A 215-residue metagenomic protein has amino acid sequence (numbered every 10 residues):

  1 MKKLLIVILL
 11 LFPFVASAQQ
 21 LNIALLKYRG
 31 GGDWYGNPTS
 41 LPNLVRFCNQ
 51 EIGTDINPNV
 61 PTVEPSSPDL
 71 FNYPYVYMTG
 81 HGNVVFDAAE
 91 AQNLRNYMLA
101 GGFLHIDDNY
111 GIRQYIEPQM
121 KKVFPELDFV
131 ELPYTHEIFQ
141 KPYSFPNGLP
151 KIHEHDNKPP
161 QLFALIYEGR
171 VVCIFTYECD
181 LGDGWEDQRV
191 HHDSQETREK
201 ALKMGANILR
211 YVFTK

Functional and structural regions predicted by a protein language model:
L4-V15: Sec-dependent N-terminal signal peptides
L5, V45, E117: Generic structural marker for isolated residues within well-ordered, non-membrane alpha-helices of soluble domains
A18-Y75, T79-G82, D180-L181, D187-K215: Aromatic-Pro/Gly-enriched surface loop or interdomain linker that acts as a lid/target-recognition segment
Q19-N22, K27-G31, T39-S40, R113-R189 (+1 more regions): An acidic, glycine-rich "communication" segment
I23, Y75-Q114: Short alpha-beta junction capping motif
T54-E64, I106-N109, L127-Y134: Surface-exposed patches in mature extracellular/periplasmic domains of secreted proteins
P58-P65, D87-Q92, N157-Q161: Alpha-helical scaffolding within the catalytic cores of extracellular/periplasmic polymer-degrading hydrolases
